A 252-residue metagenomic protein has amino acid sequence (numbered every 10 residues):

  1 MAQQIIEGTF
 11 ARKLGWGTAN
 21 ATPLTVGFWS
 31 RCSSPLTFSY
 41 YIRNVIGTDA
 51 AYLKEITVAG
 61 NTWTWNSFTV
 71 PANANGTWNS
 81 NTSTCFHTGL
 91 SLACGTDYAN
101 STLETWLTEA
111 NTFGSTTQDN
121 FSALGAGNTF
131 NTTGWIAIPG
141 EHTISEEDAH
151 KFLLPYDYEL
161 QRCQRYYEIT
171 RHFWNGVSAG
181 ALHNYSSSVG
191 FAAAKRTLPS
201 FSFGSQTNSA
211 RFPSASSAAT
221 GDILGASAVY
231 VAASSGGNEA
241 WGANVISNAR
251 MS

Functional and structural regions predicted by a protein language model:
M1-S252: Extracellular and organelle-lumenal recognition/adhesion modules and their flexible linkers in secreted
